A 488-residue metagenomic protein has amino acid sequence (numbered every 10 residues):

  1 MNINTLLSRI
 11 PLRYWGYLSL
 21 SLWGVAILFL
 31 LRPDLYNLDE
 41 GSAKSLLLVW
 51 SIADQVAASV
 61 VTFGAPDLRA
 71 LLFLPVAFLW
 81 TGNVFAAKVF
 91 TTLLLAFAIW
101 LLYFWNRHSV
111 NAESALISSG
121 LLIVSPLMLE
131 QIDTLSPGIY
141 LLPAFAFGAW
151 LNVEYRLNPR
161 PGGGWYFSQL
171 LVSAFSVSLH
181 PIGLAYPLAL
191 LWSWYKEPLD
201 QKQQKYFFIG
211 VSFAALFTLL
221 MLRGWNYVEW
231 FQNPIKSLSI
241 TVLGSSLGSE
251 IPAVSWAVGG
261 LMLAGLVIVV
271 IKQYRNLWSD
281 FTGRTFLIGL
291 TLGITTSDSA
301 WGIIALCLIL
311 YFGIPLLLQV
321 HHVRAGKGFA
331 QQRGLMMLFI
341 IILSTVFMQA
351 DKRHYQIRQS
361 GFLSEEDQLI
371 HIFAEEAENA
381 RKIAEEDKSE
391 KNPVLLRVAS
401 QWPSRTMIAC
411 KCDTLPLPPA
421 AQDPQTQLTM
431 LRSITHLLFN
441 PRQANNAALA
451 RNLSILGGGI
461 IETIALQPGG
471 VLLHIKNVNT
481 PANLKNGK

Functional and structural regions predicted by a protein language model:
M1-L30, F207-F213, G283, R333-L338 (+1 more regions): Start-transfer (signal-anchor) and selected internal transmembrane alpha helices of multi-pass inner/ER membrane
N2-T5, L157, A185-F213: Perimembrane helix-loop-helix junctions
R9-P11, H108, R160-G163, E197-F208 (+2 more regions): Membrane-interface helix-loop-helix junctions at transmembrane boundaries of multi-pass membrane enzymes, predominantly
I27-L30, I182-G183, G313-H322, Q331-E365: Transmembrane alpha-helical segments
V56-A58, H108-E113, A146-Y166, S176: Membrane-interface transmembrane helices that cradle and orient dolichyl/undecaprenyl
V89-S109, P143, F147, G265-I268: Transmembrane-helix motifs of polytopic, lipid-linked glycan transferases
L127-Y140: Short acidic/glycine- and proline-prone juxtamembrane loop motifs at membrane-interface regions of multi-pass membrane
I342-R405: Membrane-embedded, lumen/periplasm-facing catalytic core of multi-pass transferases that use lipid-linked donors
